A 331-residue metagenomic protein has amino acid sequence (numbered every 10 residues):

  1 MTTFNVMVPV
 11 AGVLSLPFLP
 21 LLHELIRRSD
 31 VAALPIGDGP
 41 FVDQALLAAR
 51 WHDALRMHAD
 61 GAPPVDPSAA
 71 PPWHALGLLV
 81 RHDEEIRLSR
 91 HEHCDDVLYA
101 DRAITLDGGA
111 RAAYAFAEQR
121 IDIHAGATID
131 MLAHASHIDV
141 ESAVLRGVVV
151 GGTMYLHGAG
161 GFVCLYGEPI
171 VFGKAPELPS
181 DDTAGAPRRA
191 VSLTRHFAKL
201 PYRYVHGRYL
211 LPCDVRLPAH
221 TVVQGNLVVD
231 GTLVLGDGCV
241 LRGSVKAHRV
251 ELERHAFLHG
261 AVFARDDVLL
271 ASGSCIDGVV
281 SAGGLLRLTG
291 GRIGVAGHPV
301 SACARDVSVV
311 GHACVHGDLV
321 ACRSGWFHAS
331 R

Functional and structural regions predicted by a protein language model:
M1-R28: N-terminal signal-anchor transmembrane alpha helix of single-pass membrane proteins, serving as the membrane-anchoring
A32-F41, L55-R331: Extended beta-solenoid/beta-helix repeat architectures
G39-R50: Membrane-cytosol interface motif
